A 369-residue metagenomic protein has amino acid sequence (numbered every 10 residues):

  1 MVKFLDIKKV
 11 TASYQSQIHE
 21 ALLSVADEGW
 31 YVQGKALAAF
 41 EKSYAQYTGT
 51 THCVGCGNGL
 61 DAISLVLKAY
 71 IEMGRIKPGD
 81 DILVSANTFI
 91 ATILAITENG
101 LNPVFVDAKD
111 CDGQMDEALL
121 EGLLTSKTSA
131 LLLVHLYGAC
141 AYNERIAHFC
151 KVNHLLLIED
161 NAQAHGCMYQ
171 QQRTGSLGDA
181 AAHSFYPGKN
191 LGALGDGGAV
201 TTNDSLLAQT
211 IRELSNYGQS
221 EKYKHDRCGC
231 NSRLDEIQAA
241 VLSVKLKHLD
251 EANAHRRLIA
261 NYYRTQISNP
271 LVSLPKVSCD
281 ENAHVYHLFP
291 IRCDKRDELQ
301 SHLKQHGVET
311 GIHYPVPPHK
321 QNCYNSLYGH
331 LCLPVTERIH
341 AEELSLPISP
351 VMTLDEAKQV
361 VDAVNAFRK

Functional and structural regions predicted by a protein language model:
M1-W30, H306, P347: N-terminal "arm"/small-domain region of PLP-dependent enzymes with the aminotransferase-like
K8, E20, L37-S43, Y47-V54 (+6 more regions): PLP-dependent aminotransferase class I/II
S13, I76, R256: Pyridoxal 5′-phosphate
W30, K35-D81, L94-N99, F105 (+1 more regions): Phosphate-binding glycine-rich loop
N87-I93: Conserved coil-to-alpha-helix start sites within the AMP-binding
N99, V152-N153, H306: Helix C-cap/helix->beta junction micro-motif
N102-D112, G311: Short beta-strand->loop structural element characteristic of the AMP-binding/adenylate-forming
C111-A193, V200-T201: Active-site phosphate-binding strand-loop segment of PLP-dependent enzymes
